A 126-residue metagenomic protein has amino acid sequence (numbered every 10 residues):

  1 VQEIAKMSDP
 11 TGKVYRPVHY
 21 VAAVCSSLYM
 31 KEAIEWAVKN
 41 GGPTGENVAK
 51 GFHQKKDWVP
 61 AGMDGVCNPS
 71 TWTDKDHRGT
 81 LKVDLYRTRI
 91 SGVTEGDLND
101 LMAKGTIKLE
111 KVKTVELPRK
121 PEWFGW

Functional and structural regions predicted by a protein language model:
V1-W126: Extracytosolic ligand-binding ectodomains
